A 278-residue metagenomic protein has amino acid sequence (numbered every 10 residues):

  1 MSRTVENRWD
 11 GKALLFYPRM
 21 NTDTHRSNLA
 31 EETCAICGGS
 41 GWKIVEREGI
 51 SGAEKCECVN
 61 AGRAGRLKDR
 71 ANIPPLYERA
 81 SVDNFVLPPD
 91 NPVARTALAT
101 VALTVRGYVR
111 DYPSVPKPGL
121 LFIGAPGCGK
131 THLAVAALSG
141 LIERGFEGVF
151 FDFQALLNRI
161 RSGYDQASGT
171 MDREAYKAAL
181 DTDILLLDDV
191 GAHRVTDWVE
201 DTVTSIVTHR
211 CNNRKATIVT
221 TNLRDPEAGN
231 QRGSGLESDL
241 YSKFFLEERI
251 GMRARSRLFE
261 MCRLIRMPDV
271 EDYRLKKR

Functional and structural regions predicted by a protein language model:
R19-R26: Short, low-complexity, charge-dense intrinsically disordered segments
T33-L76: Interdomain "pre-motor" coupling segment immediately N-terminal to P-loop NTPase/helicase cores
V86-L120: Pre-Walker A (pre-P-loop) alpha-helix and adjacent loop at the N terminus of AAA/AAA+ ATPase modules, a conserved
V93-A102, S139-D181, D197: Short glycine-rich substrate-engagement loop in P-loop NTPases that contacts/grips substrate
P116-A134: Walker A/P-loop nucleotide-binding motif
F146-E147, D181-I184, N213-V219: Loop/turn-to-beta-strand initiation segments
N158, G163, A192-R278: Replace "adjacent to P-loop NTPase cores in ATP/GTP-dependent enzymes" with "adjacent to NTP-binding cores
A175-W198, H209: Conserved P-loop NTPase "ATPase switch" module shared by AAA+ and STAND
